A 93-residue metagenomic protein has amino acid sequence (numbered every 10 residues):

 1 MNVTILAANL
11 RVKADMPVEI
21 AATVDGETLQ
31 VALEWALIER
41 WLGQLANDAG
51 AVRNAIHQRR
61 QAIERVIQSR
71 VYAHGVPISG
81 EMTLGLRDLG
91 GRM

Functional and structural regions predicted by a protein language model:
M1-E27: Short, charged/polar N-terminal "headpieces" of proteins
M1-V3, A32, G50-A55: A generic short-segment signal for beta-strand/edge and adjacent turn/coil regions
N2-I5, T28-L29, L37, L86 (+1 more regions): Intrinsically disordered, low-complexity regulatory segments
E19-Q44: A short, structured beta-strand/loop element
Q44-M93: Acidic, low-complexity intrinsically disordered segments
